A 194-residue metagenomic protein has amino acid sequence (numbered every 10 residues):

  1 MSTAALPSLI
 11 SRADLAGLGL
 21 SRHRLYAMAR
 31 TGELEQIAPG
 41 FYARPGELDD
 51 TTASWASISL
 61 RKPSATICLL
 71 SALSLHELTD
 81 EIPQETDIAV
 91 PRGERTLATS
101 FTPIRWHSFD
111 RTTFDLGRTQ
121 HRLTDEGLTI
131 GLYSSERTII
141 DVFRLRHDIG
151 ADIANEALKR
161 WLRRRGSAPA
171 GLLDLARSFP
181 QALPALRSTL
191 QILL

Functional and structural regions predicted by a protein language model:
A4-L20, R24, A29-T31, I37 (+1 more regions): Nucleic-acid-binding surface
